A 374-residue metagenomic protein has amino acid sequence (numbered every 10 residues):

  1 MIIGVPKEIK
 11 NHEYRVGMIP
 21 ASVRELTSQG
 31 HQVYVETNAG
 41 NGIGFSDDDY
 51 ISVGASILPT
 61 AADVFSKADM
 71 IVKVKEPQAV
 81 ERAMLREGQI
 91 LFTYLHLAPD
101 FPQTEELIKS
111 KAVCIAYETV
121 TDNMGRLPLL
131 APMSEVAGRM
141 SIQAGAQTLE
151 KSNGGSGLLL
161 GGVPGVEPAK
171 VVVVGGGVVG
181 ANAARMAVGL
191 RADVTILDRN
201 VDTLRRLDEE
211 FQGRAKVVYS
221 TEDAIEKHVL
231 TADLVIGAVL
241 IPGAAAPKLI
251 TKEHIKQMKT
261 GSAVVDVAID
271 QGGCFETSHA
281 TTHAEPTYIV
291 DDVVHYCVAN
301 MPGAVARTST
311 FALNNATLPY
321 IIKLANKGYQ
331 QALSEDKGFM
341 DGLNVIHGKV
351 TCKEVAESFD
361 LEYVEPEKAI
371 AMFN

Functional and structural regions predicted by a protein language model:
I2, E8, A79-A169, V298-N300: Glycine/serine-rich phosphate-binding loop and adjoining beta1-alpha1 elements at the start of nucleotide-handling
I2-E106, S110: An N-terminal-biased, well-structured beta-alpha scaffold segment characteristic of Rossmann-like dinucleotide-binding
P6-K7, N11-G44, S152-L240, T287: Glycine-rich phosphate/diphosphate-binding loop of Rossmann-like nucleotide-binding domains
D69, K75-E76, L95-H96, T221 (+3 more regions): Short glycine-/small-residue-rich Rossmann-like dinucleotide-binding loops
E76, V136, G177-V179: Residue-level detector of alpha-helix initiation sites
E118-L159, I269, C274-N374: Adenosine-phosphate binding glycine-rich loop
E209-D291: Rossmann-like adenosine-cofactor binding region
